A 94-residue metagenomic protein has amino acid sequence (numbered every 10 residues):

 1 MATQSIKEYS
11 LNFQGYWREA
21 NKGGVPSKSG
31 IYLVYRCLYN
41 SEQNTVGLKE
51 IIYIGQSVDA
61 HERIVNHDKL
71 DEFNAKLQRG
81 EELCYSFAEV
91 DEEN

Functional and structural regions predicted by a protein language model:
M1-N66, S86, E93: GIY-YIG nuclease catalytic motif and its immediate N-terminal context
A60-A88: A broadly used, surface-exposed interaction patch
